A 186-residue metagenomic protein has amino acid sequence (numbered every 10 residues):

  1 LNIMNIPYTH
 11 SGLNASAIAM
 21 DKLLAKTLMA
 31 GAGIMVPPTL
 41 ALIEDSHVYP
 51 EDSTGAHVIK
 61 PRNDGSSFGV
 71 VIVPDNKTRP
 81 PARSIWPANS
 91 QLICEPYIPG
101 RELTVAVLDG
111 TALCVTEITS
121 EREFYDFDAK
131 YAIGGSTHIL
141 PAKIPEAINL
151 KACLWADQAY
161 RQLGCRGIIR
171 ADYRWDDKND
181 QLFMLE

Functional and structural regions predicted by a protein language model:
L1, P96, Y160-E186: Conserved metal-phosphate-binding beta-hairpin within the catalytic cores of diverse ATP-dependent phosphoryl-transfer
L1-P7, A32: Alpha-helix C-terminal capping segments
P7-G12, K60-P61, E186: Short beta-strands and strand-loop turn motifs
P7-S11, V36, C114-V115: Short hydrophobic/aromatic-enriched beta-strand-loop microsegments
G12-S16, I118-E121: Short, acidic/turn-prone active-site loops that include or flank metal/cofactor- and phosphate-binding residues
S16-R101, C153: Active-site nucleotide/adenylate-binding loops and adjacent lid/helix of ATP-dependent enzymes
P74-L154, R174-F183: Phosphate-binding site of ATP-dependent enzymes
